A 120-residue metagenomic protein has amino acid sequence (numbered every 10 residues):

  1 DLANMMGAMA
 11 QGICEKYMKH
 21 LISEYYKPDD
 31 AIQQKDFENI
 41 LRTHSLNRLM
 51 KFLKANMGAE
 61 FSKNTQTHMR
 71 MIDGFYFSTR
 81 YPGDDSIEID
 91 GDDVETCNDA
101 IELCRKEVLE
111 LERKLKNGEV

Functional and structural regions predicted by a protein language model:
D1-V120: Terminal alpha-helical segments
